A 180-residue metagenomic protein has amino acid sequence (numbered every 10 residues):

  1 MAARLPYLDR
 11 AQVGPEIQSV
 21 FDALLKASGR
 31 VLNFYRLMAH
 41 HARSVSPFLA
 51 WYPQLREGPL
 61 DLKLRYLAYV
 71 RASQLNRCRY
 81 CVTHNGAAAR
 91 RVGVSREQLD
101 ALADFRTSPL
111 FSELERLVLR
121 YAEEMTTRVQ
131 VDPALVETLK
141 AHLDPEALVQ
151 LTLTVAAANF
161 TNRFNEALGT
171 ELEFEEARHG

Functional and structural regions predicted by a protein language model:
M1-G180: Hydrophobic alpha-helical segments
